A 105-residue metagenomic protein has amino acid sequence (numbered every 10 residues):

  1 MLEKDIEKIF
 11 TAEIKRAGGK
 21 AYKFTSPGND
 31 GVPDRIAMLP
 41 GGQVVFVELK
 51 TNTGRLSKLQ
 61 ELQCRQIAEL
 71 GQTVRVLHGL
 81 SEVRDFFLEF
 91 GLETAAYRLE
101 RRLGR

Functional and structural regions predicted by a protein language model:
M1-R105: Catalytic phosphate/metal-binding cores of nucleic-acid and nucleotide-processing enzymes, i.e., regions that mediate
